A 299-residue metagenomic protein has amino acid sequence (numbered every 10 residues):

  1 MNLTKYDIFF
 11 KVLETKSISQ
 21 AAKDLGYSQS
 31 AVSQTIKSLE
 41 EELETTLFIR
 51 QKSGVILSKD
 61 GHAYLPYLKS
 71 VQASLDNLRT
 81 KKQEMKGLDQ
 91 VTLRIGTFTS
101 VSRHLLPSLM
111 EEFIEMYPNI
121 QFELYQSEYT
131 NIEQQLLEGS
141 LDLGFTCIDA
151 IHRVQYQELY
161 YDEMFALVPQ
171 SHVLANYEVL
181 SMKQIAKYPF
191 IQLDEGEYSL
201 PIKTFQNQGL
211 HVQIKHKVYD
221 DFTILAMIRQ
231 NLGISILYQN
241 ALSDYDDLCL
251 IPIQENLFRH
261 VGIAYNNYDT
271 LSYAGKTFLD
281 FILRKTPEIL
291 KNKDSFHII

Functional and structural regions predicted by a protein language model:
F10-S28: Short helix-boundary/capping micro-motifs
L39-E40, F113: Conserved amphipathic alpha-helical core elements
E40-K59: A short LG(V/I)-centered, amphipathic sequence patch enriched for acidic residue(s) preceding the LG motif
G87, V154-M164, V168-F190: Flexible hinge/capping segments at coil-to-helix
Q90-H152, K217-V218: Central regulatory/effector-binding core of bacterial HTH transcription factors
E128-E133, L137-S140, G196-C249: Hydrophobic hinge/microswitch elements
R153-E158, D162-E163, T223-T270: Beta-alpha-beta core module
Y188-Q208, L271-L279, I289-S295: Secondary-structure junction motif
